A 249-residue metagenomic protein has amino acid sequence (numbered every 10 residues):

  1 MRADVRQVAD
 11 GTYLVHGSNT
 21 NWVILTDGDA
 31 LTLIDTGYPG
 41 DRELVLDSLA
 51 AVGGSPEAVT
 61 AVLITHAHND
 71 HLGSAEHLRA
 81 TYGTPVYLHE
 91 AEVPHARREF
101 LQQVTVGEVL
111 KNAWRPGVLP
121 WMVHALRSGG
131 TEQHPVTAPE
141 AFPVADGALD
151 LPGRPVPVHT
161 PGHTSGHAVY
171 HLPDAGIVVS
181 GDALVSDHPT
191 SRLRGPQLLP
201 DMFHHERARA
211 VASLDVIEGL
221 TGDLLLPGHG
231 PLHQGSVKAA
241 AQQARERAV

Functional and structural regions predicted by a protein language model:
R2-V52, P56, Y170-S186: Conserved beta-strand hairpin/beta-sheet module of binuclear metal-dependent hydrolase folds, prominently
V8, T81-Y82, T221: Short, structured coil segments at secondary-structure junctions
T20, G40, D70, P94 (+1 more regions): Short alpha-helical
T32-I34, L63, V86, I177-V179 (+1 more regions): Residue-level marker for buried hydrophobic side chains located in beta-strands that build the well-ordered beta-sheet
Y38-G40, G130-P135, R154-P161, S165-S236: Metallo-beta-lactamase
R42-L88, E92-V93: Active-site metal-binding motif and surrounding structural segment of the metallo-beta-lactamase
V93-V158, H205, R209-G222: Metallo-beta-lactamase
L232-V249: Binuclear metal-ion centers of metallo-dependent hydrolases, dominated by the metallo-beta-lactamase
